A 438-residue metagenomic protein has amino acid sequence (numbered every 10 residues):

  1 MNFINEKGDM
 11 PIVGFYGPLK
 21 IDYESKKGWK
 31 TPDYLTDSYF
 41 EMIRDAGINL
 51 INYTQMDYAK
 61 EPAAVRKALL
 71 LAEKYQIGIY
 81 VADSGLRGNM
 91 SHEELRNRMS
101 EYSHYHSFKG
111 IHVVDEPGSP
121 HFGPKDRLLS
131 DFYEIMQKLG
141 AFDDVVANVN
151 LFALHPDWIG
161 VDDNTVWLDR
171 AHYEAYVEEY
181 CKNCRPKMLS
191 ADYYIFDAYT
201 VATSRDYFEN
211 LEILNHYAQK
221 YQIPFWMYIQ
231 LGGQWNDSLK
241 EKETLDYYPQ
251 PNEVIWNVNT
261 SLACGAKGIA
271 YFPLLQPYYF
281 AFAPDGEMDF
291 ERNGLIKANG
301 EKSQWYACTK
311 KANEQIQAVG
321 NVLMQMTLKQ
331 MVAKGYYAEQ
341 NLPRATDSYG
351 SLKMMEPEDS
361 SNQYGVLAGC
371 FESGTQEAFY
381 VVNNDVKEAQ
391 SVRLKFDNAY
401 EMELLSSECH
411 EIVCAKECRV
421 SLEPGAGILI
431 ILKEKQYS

Functional and structural regions predicted by a protein language model:
M1-N398, S406-E408, I412-K435: Glycan-processing catalytic domains of CAZymes
